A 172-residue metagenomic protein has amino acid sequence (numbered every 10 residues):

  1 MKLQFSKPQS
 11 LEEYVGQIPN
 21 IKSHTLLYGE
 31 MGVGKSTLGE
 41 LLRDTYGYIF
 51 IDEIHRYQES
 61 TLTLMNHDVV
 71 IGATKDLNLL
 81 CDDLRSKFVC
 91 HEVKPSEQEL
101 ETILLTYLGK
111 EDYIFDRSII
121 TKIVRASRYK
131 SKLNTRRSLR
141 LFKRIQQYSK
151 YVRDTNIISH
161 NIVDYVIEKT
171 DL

Functional and structural regions predicted by a protein language model:
M1-I21: A short, basic N-terminal segment
K22-G39: Walker A/P-loop nucleotide-binding motif
F50, D68-K75: Structural recognition of the conserved hydrophobic beta-strand(s) that form the central parallel beta-sheet of P-loop
L77-F88: Short regulatory helix/loop adjacent to the ATP-binding pocket of P-loop NTPases
V89-L100: Conserved AAA+ ATPase "SRH/arginine-finger" region at the nucleotide-binding site
I114-K130, V166: Short conserved motifs of the RecA-like P-loop NTPase core
K130-Q146, I157: The conserved phosphate-sensing helix
Y148-D171: Conserved C-terminal helix/linker of AAA+ ATPases
